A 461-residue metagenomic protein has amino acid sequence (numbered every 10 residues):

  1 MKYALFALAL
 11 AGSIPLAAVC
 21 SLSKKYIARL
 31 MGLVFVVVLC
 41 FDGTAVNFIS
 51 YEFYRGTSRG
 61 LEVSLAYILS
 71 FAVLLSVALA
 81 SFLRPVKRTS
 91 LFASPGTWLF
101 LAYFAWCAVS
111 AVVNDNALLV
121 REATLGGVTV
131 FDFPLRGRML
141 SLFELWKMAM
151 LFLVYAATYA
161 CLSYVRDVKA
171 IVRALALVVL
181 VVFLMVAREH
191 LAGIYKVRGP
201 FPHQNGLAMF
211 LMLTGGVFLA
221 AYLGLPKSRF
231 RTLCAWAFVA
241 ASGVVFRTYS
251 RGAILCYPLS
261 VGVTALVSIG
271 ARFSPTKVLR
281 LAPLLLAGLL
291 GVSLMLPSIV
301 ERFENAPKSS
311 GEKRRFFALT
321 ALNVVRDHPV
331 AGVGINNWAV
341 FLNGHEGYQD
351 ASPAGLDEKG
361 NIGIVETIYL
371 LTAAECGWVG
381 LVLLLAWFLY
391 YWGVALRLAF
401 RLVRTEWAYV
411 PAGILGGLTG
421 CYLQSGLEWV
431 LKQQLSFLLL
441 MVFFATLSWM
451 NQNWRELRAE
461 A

Functional and structural regions predicted by a protein language model:
M1-K2, R59-L69, F143-M148, G199-M212 (+4 more regions): Membrane-interface micro-motifs in multi-pass membrane enzymes
K2-Y3, G12-V19, L74, F100 (+10 more regions): Alpha-helical transmembrane segments of multi-pass inner-membrane proteins
F6-A11, F71, C376-L389: Hydrophobic alpha-helical transmembrane segments
K24-F35, T89-Y103, D167-L175, R231-C234 (+1 more regions): Membrane-interfacial loop-to-transmembrane alpha-helix junctions, especially the N-terminal start
Y26-E144, G291, C421: N-terminal hydrophobic segments of proteins, predominantly signal-anchor/transmembrane helices of inner/organellar
N47-R59, G126-G137, L191-P200, A354-L371: Juxtamembrane membrane-water interface segments that cap and precede transmembrane helices
L225-R231, R401-P411, Y422-W429, L440-A461: A juxtamembrane structural motif centered on a specific transmembrane helix
E304-L319, G334-C376, A399: Long extracytoplasmic/lumenal interhelical loops at the membrane interface of multi-pass membrane proteins
